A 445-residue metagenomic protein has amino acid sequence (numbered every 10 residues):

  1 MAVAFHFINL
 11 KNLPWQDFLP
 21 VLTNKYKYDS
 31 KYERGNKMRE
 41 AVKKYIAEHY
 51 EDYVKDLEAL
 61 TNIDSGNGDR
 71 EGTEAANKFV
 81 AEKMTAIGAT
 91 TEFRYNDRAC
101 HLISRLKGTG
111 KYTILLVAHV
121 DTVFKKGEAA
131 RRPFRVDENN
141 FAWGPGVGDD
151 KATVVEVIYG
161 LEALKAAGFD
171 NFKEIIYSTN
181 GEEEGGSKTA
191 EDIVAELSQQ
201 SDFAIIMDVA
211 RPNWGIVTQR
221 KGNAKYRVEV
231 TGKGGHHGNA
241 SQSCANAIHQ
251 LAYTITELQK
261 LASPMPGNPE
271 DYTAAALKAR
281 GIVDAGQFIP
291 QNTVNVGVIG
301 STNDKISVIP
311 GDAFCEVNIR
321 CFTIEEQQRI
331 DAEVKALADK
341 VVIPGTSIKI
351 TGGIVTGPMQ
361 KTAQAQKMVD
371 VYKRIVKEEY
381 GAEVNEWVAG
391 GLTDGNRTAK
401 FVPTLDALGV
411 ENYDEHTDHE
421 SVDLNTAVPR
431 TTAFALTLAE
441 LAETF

Functional and structural regions predicted by a protein language model:
H6-L13, L19-L22: Short hydrophobic targeting helices and cationic amphipathic motifs that mediate membrane/organellar targeting
D17-K37: Short, Lys/Arg-enriched N-terminal segments with co-localized hydrophobic residues within the first ~10-30 amino acids
M38-V147, A166-F172: Acidic/His- and Gly-rich active-site-bordering loop/insert found across diverse amide/peptide-bond hydrolases
R39-A41, E48, S65, K83-A86 (+4 more regions): Metal-dependent amide/peptide-bond hydrolase catalytic core, centered on the "pita-bread" metallohydrolase fold
F124, F141-V155, H236, D394: Glycine/serine-rich anion-binding loops at beta->alpha junctions that coordinate negatively charged ligand groups
D150-K221, A274-G286, A442: Acidic/histidine-rich catalytic neighborhood of metal-dependent amide-processing enzymes
